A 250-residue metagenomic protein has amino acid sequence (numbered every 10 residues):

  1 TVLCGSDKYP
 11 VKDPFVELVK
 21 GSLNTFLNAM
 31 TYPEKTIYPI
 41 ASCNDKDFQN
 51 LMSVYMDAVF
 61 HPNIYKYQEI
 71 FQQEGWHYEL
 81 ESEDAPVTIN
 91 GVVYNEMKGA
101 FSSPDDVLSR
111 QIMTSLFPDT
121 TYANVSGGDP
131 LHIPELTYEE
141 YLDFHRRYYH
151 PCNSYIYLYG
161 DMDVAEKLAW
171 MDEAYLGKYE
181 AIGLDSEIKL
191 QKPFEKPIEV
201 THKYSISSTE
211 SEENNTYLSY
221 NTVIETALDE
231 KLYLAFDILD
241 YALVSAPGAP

Functional and structural regions predicted by a protein language model:
T1-D57, H61-P62, Y67-I70, S102-D106 (+2 more regions): M16/MPP (pitrilysin/insulinase) zinc-metallopeptidase core fold and M16-derived inactive scaffolds
V2-G5, T36-C43, W76-E81, P130-L131 (+1 more regions): Second-shell loop/turn segments in exported
K20-S22, T31-K35, T88, F117 (+3 more regions): Short, solvent-exposed loop/turn segments at the edges of secondary structure
K35, P62-E96, D163, G183-P197: Acidic/histidine-enriched alpha-helical segments
N95-Y155, Y175, K189-L190, T226: Histidine-acidic residue clusters that define the catalytic metal-binding segment of zinc metallopeptidase domains
Y155-T216: An aromatic/glycine/proline-enriched structural segment found at the starts of mature extracellular/organellar domains
I206, T216-P250: Structured mid-domain segments that build the active-site/substrate or prosthetic-cofactor binding neighborhood
